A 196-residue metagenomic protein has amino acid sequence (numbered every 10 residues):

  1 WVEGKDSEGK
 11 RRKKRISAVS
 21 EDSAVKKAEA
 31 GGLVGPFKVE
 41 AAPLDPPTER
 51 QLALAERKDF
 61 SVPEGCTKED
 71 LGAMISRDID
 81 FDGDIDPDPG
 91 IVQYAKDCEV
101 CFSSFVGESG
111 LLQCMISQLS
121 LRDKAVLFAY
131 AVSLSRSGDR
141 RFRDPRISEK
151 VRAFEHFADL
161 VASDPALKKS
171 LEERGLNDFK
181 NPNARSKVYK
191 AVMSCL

Functional and structural regions predicted by a protein language model:
W1-L196: Non-catalytic terminal extensions of ATP-dependent helicases
